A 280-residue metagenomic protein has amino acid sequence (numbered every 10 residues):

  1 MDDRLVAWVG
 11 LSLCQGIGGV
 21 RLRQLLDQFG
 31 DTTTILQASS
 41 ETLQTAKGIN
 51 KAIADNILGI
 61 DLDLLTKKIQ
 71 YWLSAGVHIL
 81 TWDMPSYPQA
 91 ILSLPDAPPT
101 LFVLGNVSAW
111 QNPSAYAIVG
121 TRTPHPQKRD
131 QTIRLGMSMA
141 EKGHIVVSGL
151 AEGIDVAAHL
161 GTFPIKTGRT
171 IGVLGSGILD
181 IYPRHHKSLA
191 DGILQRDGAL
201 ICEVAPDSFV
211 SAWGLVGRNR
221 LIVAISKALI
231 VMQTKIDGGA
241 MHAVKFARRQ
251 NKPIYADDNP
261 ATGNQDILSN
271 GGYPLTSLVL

Functional and structural regions predicted by a protein language model:
M1-M137, E141: Short, positively charged patches
M1-R4, D83-L280: Glycine-biased, small-residue-rich flexible motifs in mid-sequence functional cores and linkers
